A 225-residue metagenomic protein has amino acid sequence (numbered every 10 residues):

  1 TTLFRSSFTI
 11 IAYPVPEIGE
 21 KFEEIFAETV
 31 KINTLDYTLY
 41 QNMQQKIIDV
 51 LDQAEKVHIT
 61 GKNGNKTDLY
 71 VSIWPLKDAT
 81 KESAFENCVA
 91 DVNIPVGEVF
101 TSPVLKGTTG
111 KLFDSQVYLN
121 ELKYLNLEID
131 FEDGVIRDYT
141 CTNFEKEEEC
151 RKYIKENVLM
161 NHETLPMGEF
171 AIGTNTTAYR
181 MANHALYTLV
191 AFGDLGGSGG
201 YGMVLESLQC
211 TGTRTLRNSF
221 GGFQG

Functional and structural regions predicted by a protein language model:
T2-L3: Short, small-residue-biased leader/transition segments that mark boundaries at the very start of proteins
F8-I10: Aromatic/acidic polysaccharide-binding cleft in carbohydrate-active enzymes
A12-G225: Metal/cofactor-centered catalytic core regions of large enzymes
